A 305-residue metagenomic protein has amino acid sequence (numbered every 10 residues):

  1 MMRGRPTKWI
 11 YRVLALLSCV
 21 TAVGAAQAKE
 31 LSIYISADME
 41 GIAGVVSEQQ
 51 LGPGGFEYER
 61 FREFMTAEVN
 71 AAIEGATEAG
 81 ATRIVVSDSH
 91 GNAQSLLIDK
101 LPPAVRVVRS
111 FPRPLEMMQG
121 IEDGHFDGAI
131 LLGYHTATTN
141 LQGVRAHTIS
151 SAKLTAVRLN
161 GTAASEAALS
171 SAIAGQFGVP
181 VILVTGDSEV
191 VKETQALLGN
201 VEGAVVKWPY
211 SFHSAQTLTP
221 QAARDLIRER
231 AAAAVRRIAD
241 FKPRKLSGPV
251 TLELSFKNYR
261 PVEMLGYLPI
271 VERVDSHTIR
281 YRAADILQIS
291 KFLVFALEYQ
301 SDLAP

Functional and structural regions predicted by a protein language model:
M2-L14: Bacterial N-terminal signal peptides that target proteins for export
R12-A22: Bacterial N-terminal signal peptides
K29-S32, G41-Q50, G54, R62-R83 (+5 more regions): Soluble secreted/lumenal catalytic domains with histidine-centered metal-binding or acid-base catalytic motifs
F56-S87, N92-L96, A104-V105, R230-R237: Alpha/propeptide regions of enzymes that mature by internal proteolysis
I84, A223-P305: C-terminal accessory domains and tails appended to enzymatic cores
A104-E122: A glycine-rich helix N-cap at a beta->alpha junction
S151-F177, G186-E189: Active-site glycine-rich loop that binds ribose-phosphate moieties when present
I173-V181, T185-R230: Active-site rim beta-loop-alpha module in soluble metabolic enzymes
